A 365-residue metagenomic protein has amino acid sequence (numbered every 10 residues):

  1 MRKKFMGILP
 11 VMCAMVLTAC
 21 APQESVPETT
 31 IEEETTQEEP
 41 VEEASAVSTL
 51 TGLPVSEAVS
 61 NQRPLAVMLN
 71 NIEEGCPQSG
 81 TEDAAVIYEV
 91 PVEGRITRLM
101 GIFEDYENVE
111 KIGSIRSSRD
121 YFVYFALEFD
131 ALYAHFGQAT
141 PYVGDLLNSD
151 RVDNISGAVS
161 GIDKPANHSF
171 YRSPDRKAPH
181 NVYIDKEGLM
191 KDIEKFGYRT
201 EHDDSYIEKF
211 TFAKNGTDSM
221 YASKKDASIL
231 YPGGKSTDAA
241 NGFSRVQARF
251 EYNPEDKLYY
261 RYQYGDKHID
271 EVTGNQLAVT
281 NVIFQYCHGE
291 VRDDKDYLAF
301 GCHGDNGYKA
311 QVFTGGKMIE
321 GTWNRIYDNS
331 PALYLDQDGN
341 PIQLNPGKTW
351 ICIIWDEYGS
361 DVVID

Functional and structural regions predicted by a protein language model:
M1-L9: Bacterial N-terminal signal peptides that target proteins for export
M12-C13: Repetitive helical segments and hydrophobic/amphipathic motifs
V16-A19: C-terminal motif of bacterial Sec signal peptides marking the signal peptidase cleavage site
A21-Q23: Bacterial signal peptide processing site
P27-Y88, E93-D365: A surface/extracellular/periplasmic glyco- and lipid-processing/surface-interacting theme
